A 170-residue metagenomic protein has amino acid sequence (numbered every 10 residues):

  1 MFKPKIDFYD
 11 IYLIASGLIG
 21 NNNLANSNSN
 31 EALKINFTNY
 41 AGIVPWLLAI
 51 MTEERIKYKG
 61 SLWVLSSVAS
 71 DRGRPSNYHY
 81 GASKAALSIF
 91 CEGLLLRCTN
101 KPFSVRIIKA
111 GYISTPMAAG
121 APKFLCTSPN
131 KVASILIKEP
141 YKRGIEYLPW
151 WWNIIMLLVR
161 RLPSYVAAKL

Functional and structural regions predicted by a protein language model:
D10, L18, N28-P45, W63 (+1 more regions): Catalytic Tyr-X3-Lys loop
L13, W63, V105-I108, A118: Hydrophobic structural elements of the Rossmann-like NAD(P)H-binding subdomain that define the short-chain
N23-L24: Primarily marks hydrophobic transmembrane alpha-helices of the MFS/SLC 12-helix fold
L47, S83: Active-site helix of classical SDR
S67: Residue(s) in the substrate-gating loop at a strand-loop-helix junction that position the organic substrate next
R72, G93-S104: Active-site-adjacent segment of SDR/Rossmann-fold oxidoreductases
R72-Y78, A121: Active-site loop immediately N-terminal to the catalytic Tyr-X3-Lys motif of short-chain dehydrogenase/reductase
I107, A119-L157: C-terminal helical subdomain
